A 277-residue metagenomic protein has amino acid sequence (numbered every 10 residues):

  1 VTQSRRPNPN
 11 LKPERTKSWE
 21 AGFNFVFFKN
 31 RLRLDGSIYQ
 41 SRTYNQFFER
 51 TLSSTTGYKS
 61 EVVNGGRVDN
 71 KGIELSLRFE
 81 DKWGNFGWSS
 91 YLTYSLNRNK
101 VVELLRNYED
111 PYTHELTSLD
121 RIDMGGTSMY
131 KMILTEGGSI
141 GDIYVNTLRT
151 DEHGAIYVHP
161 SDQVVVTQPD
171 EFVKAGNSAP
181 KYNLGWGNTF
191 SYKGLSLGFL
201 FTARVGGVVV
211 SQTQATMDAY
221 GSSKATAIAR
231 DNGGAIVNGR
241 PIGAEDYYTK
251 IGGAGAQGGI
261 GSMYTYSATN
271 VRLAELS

Functional and structural regions predicted by a protein language model:
V1-R33, E61-W83, N177-N183: Outer-membrane beta-barrel signature, preferentially recognizing the C-terminal barrel domain of Gram-negative
P13-G57, S95: Membrane-embedded beta-barrel scaffold of Gram-negative outer-membrane proteins
W19, F25-D35, F79-S90, T189-F199 (+1 more regions): Secondary-structure transition into beta-strands, especially the periplasmic turns and strand N-termini that construct
L34-Q40, S90-L96, F190, F199-A203 (+2 more regions): Transmembrane beta-barrel strands of outer-membrane/channel proteins
I38-Y44, F79-D81, Y94-K100, Y192-G194 (+2 more regions): Transmembrane beta-strands of outer-membrane beta-barrel pores
Q46-R50, S89, L96-D120, G206-A235: Outer-membrane beta-barrel and related beta-rich outer-membrane complex signature in Gram-negative bacteria
V63, E80-S178, N238: Conserved small-residue
R204-S277: Extracytoplasmic gating/loop element in the C-terminal half of outer-membrane beta-barrel translocons and assembly
